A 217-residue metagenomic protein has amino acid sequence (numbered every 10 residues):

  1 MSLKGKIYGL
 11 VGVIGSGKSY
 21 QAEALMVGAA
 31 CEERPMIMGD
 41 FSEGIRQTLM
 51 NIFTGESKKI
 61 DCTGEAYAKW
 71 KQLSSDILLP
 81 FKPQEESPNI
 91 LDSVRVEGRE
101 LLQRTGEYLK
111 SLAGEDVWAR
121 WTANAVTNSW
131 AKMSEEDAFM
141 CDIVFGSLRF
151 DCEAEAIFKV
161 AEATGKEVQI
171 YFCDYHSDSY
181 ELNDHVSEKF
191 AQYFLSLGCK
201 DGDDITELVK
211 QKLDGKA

Functional and structural regions predicted by a protein language model:
M1-G9: Extreme N-terminal, non-catalytic leader segments that precede Walker-type/kinase nucleotide-binding cores
V13: P-loop (Walker A) phosphate-binding loop of NTP-binding proteins
S16: ATP-binding Walker
S19: Walker A/P-loop
V27-M38: Post-Walker A helix-loop "phosphate-sensing" segment adjacent to the P-loop in P-loop NTPases
E43-I143: ATP-dependent small-molecule kinase phosphotransfer cores that center on conserved nucleotide phosphate-binding segments
L101-R104, W121-K189: ATP-dependent NMP and nucleoside kinases share a basic, alpha-helical "lid"
